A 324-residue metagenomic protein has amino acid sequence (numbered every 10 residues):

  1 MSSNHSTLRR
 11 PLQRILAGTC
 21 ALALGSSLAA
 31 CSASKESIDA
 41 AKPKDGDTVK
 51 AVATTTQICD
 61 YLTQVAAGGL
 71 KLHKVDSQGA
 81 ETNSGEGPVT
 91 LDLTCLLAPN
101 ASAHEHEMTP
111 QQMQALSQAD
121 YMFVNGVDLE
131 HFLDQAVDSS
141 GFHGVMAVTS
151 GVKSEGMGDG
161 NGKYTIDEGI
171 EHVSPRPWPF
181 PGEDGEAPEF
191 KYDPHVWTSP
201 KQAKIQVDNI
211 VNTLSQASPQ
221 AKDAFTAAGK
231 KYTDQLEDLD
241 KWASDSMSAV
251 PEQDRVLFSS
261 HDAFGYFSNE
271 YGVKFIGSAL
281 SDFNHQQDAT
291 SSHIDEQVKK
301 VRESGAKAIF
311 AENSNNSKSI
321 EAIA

Functional and structural regions predicted by a protein language model:
S2-N4, Q13-C20, C31-A324: Extracytoplasmic metal-acquisition and chelation regions
R9-R10: Basic polycationic patches enriched in arginine
S26-A30: C-terminal motif of bacterial Sec signal peptides marking the signal peptidase cleavage site
